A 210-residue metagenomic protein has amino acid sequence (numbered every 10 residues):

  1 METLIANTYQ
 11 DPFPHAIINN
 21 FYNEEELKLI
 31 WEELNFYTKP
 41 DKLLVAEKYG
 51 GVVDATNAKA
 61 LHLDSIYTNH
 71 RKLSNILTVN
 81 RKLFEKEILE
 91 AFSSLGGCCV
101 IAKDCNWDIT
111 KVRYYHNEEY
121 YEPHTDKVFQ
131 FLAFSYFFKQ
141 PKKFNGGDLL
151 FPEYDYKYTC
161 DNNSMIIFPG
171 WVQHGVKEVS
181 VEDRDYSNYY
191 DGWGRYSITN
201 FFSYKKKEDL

Functional and structural regions predicted by a protein language model:
E2-G97: Non-heme Fe(II)/2-oxoglutarate
E25-K28, N106, E119-P123, G175-K177 (+1 more regions): Short catalytic/ligand-binding loop motif for oxyanion handling, primarily in non-cytosolic enzymes, centered on
G96-T110: A short coil-to-beta-strand element that immediately follows conserved catalytic motifs
T110-V112, F134-Y136, I198-F202: A structural signal for short, well-ordered beta-strand segments
K111-K127: Conserved short histidine dyad/triad with adjacent acidic residue
H124, V128-F138: A contiguous pocket-lining binding segment that forms or flanks enzyme active sites
F129-Q130, Q140-L210: Catalytic core of Fe(II)/2-oxoglutarate
